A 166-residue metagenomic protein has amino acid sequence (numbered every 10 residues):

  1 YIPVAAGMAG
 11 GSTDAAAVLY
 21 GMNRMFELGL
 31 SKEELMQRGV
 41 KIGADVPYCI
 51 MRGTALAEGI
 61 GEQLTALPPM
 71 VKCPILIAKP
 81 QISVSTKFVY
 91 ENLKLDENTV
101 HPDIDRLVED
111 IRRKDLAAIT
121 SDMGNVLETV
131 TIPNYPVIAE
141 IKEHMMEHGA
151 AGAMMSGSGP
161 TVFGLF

Functional and structural regions predicted by a protein language model:
Y1-G7, G149-A153: Short pre-catalytic strand/loop immediately N-terminal to key active-site residues, enriched for Gly-Thr
P3, V84-S85, T161-F163: Short, active-site-adjacent cap segments at secondary-structure transitions
A6-E34: DPxDG-like acidic metal-binding loop motif
G10-G11, M155-P160: Glycine-rich beta-strand-to-loop/alpha-helix junction loops that act as flexible
E27-P68: Glycine/threonine-rich beta-strand-loop-alpha-helix active-site module that forms ligand/phosphate-binding
M51, L56-G152: Conserved, helical-rich catalytic subdomain that frames metal- and/or nucleotide-binding sites in enzyme alpha/beta
K79, F163-L165: Short hydrophobic/aromatic beta-strand micro-patches that form the beta-sheet surface supporting nucleotide- or nucleic
